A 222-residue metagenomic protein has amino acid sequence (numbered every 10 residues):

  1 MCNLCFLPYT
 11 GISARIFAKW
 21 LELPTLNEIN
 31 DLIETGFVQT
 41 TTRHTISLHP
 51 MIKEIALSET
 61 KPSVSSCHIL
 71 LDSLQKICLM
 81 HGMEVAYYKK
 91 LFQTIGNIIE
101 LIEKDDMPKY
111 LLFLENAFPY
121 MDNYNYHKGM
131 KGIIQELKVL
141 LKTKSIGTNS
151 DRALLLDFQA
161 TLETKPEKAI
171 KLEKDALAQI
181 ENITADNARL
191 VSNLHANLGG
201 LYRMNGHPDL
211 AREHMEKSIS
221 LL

Functional and structural regions predicted by a protein language model:
M1-T60, C67-D72: C-terminal boundary/linker of central alpha/beta nucleotide-binding cores
L57-L91, Y110: A eukaryote-biased feature capturing mid-to-C-terminal, repeat/solenoid-rich segments of large proteins, strongly
K89, P108, T148-S150, D186-R189: Residue signature of alpha-solenoid helical repeat architecture, marking inter-repeat boundaries and helix-start
K104-D105, T143-G147, N182-D186, S220-L221: Short coil/turn linkers that connect adjacent helices within long alpha-helical scaffolds, especially alpha-solenoid
E115, P119-D122, S150-T164, R189-M204: Conserved alpha-helical positions within TPR/SEL1-like repeat arrays
